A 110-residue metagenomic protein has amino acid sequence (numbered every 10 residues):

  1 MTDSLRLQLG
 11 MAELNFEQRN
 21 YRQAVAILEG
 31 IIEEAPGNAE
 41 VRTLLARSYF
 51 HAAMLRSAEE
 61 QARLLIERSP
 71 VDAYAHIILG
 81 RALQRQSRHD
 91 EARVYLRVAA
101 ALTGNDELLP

Functional and structural regions predicted by a protein language model:
S4-E33: Alpha-helical segment of the N-proximal tetratricopeptide repeat
Q18-I27, A52-L64, S87-V98: Structural signature of tandem alpha-helical TPR/SEL1-like repeats, specifically the intra-repeat loop/turn
E34, R68, R85, A101-L102: Structural marker of alpha-solenoid helical repeat scaffolds
